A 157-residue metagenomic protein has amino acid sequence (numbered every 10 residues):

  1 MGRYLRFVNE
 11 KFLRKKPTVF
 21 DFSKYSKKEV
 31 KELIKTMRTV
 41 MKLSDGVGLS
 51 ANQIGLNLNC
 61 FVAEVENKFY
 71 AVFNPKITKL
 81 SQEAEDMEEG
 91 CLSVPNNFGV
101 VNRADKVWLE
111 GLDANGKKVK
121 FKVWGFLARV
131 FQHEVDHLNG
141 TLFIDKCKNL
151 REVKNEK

Functional and structural regions predicted by a protein language model:
M1-K157: Positively charged
